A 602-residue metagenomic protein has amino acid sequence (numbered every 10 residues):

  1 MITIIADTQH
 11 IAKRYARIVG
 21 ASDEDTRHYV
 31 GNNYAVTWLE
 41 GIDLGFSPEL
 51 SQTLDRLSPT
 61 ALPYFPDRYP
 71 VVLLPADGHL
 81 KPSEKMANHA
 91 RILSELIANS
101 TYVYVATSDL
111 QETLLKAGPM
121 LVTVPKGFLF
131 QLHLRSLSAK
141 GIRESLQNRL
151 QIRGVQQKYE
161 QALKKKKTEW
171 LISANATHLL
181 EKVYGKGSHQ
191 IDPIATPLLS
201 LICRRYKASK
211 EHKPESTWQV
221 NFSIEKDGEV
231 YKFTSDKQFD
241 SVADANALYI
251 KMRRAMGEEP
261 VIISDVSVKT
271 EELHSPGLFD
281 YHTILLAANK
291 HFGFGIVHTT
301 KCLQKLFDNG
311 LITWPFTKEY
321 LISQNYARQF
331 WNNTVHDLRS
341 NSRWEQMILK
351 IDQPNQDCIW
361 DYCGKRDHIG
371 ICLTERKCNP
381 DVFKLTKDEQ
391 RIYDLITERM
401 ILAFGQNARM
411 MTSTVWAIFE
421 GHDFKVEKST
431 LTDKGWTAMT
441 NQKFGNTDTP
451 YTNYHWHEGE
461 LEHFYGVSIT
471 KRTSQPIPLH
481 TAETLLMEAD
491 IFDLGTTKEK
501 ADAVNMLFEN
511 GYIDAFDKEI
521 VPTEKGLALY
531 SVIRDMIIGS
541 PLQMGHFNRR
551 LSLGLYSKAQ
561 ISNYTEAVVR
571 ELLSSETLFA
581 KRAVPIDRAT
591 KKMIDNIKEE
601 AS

Functional and structural regions predicted by a protein language model:
M1, Y104-D109, K186-S188, V268-G277 (+3 more regions): Conserved short loop/turn motifs at secondary-structure junctions
M1-A174, P197, T473-P476, A482: Intrinsically disordered, low-complexity regulatory segments
M1-T3, L93-S94, T101, G118-L121 (+6 more regions): Basic, low-complexity terminal or inter-domain segments flanking catalytic cores
G154, K164-K167, V242-G277: Metal- or metallocofactor-binding catalytic centers and their adjacent structured scaffolds across diverse enzyme
V183-Q190, I202-L248, H291, G435: C-terminal helical "lid" subdomain and adjoining coupling/linker elements of P-loop NTPases
I262-K269, H274-L285, D361-N379: Residues forming anionic-ligand binding surfaces in small-molecule and nucleic-acid pockets of primarily soluble enzymes
I263-V266, H274-A288, T313-K318, P476-A489 (+1 more regions): Short acidic, hydrophobic short linear motifs in intrinsically disordered regions
